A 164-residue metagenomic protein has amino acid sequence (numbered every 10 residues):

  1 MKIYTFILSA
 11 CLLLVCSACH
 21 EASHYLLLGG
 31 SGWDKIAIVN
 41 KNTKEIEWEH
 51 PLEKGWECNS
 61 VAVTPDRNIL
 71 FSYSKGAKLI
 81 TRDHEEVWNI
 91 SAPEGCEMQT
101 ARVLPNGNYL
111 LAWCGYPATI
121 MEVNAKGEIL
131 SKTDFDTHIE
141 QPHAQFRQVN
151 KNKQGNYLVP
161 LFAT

Functional and structural regions predicted by a protein language model:
M1-Y4, L8-S23: Bacterial Sec-dependent signal peptides at the C-terminal "C-region" and cleavage site
A22-T164: Secretory-pathway ectodomains
